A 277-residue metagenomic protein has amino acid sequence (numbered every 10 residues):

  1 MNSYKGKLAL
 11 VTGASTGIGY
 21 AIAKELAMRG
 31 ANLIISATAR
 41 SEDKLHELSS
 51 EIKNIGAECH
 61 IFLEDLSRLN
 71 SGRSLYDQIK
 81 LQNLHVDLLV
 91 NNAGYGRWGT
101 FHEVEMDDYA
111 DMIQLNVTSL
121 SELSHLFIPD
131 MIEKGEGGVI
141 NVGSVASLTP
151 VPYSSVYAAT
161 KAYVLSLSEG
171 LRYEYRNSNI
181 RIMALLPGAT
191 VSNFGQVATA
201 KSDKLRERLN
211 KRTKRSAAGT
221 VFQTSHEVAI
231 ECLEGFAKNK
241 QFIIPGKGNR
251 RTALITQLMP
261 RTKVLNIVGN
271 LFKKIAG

Functional and structural regions predicted by a protein language model:
L8, S15-G17: Conserved glycine-rich cofactor-binding loop
A31-E47: Conserved glycine-rich Rossmann-like NAD(P)H-binding loop of the short-chain dehydrogenase/reductase
E42-D43, F62-S74, M106: The beta1-alpha1 cofactor-binding region of Rossmann-like NAD(H)/NADP(H)-dependent oxidoreductases
T100-F101, E105-A110: Substrate-binding pocket helix/loop in short-chain dehydrogenase/reductase
S124, T160: Active-site helix of classical SDR
S144: Residue(s) in the substrate-gating loop at a strand-loop-helix junction that position the organic substrate next
N177-K247: SDR active-site lid
